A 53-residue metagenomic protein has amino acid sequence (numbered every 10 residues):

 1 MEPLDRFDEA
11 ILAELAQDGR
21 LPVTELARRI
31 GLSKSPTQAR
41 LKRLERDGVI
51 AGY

Functional and structural regions predicted by a protein language model:
M1-Y53: A compositional/biophysical signature of low hydrophobicity enriched in polar/charged and small residues
